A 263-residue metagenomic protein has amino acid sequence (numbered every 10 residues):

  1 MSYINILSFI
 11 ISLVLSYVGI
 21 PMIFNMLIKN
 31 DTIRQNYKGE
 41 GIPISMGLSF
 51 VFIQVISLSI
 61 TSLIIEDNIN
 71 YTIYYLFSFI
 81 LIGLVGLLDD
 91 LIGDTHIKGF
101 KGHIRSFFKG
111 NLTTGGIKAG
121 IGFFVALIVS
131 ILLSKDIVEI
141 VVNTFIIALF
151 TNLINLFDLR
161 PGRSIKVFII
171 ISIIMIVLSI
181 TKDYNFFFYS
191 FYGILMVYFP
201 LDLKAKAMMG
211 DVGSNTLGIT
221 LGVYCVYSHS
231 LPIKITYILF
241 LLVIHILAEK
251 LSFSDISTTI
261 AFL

Functional and structural regions predicted by a protein language model:
S2-T258: "…together with the soluble PPM/PP2C metallo-phosphatase catalytic core" -> "…together with the soluble PPM/PP2C
A261-L263: Membrane-proximal cytoplasmic C-terminal regulatory module of class A 7TM GPCRs
